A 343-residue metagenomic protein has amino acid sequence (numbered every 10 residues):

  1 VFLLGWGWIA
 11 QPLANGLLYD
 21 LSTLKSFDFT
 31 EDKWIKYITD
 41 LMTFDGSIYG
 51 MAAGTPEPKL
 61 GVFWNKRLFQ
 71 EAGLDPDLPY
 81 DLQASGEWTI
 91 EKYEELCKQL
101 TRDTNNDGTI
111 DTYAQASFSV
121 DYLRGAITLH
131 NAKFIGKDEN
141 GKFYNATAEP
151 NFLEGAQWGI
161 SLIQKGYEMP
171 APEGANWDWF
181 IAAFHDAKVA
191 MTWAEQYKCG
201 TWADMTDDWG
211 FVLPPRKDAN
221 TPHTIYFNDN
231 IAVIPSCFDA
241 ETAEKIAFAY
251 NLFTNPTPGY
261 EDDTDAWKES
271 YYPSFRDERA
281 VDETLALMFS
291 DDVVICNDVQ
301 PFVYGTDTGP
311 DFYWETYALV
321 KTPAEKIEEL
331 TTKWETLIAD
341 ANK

Functional and structural regions predicted by a protein language model:
F2, T43-V62, Q70, G86-Y144: Extracytoplasmic/periplasmic solute-binding protein
L4-G61, E91, V233: Hinge/lid segment of periplasmic solute-binding proteins
P12-T23, S47, T201-A219: Ligand-binding "clamshell"
S22-K33, P79-S85, K133-E154, R216-T224: Short, solvent-exposed loop/beta-turn-alpha elements that line the ligand-binding surface or hinge of extracytoplasmic
F63-K66, F227-E241: A bilobed periplasmic-binding-protein/Venus flytrap-type ligand-binding module shared by bacterial periplasmic
S85-K92, A171-H185: Short helix-initiation/N-cap motifs at beta->coil->alpha
E94-C97, G136-G174: Glycine-centered hinge/linker elements that transmit conformational signals in sensory and ligand-binding systems
P235-A247, N255-K343: Conserved C-terminal helix/tail region of periplasmic/extracytoplasmic solute-binding proteins
